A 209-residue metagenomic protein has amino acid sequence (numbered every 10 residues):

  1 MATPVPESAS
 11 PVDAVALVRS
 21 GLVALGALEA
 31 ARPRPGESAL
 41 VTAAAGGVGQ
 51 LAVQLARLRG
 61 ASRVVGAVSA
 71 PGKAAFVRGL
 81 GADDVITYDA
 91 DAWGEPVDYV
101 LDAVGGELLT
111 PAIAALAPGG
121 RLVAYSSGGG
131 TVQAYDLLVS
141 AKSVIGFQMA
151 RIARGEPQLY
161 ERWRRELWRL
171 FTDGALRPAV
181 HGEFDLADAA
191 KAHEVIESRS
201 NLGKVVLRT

Functional and structural regions predicted by a protein language model:
M1-P4: Structured surface patches comprising rigid loops and adjacent beta-strands/short helices at the edges of well-ordered
A14-A90: Mid-domain Rossmann-like dinucleotide-binding core that forms the NAD(H)/NADP(H) cofactor-binding site
V41, T87, L101-D102, A124: Redox-cofactor binding/interface segments in oxidoreductases and associated redox assembly factors
V77, E107-D173, T209: Glycine-rich phosphate-binding loop and adjacent beta-alpha segment of Rossmann(oid) nucleotide-cofactor-binding
W93-Y99: A short acidic, Gly/Pro-enriched loop at the edge of an enzyme's catalytic core that lines a small-molecule cofactor
Q158-T209: C-terminal hydrophobic helical "lid"/dimerization subdomain of Rossmann-like NAD(P)H-dependent oxidoreductases
